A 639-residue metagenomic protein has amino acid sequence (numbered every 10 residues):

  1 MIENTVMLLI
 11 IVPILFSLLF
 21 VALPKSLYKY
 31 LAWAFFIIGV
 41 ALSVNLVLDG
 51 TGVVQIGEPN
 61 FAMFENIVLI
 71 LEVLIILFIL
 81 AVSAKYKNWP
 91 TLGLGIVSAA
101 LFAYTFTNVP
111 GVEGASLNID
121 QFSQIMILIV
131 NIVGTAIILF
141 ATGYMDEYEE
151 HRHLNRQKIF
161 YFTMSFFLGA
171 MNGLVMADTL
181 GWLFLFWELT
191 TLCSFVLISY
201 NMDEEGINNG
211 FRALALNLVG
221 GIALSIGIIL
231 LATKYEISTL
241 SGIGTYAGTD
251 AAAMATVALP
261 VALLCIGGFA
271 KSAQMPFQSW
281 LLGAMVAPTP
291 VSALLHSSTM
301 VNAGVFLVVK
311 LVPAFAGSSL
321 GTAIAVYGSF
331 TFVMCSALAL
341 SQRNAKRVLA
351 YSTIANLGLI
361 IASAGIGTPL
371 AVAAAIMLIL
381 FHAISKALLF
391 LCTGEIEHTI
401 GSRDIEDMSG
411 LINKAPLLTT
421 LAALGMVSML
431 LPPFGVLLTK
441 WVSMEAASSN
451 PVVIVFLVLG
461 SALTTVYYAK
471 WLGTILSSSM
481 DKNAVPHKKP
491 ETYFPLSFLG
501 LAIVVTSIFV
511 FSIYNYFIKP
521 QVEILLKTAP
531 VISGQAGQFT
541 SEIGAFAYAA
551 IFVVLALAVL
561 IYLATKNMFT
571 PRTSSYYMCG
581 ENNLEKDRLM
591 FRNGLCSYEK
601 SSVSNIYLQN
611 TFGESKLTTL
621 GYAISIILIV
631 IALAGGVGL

Functional and structural regions predicted by a protein language model:
M1-I11, L15-F162, I237-A252, S279 (+3 more regions): Transmembrane helix-loop-helix hairpins at membrane boundaries of multipass inner-membrane proteins
S26-F36, S83-L92, N209-G220, N413-T420 (+2 more regions): Alpha-helical transmembrane segments and their helix-start/interface "positive-inside/aromatic belt" motifs in integral
F35-V47, L77-L80, G220-I229, P495-F517 (+1 more regions): Hydrophobic alpha-helical membrane-insertion segments
N45-Q55, A103-G111, L230-L240, M429-S443 (+1 more regions): Membrane-helix interface motif
Q124, V130, M254-G268, F456-S461 (+1 more regions): Hydrophobic alpha-helical transmembrane segments
A136-L183, C193-N483, H487-K488: Hydrophobic transmembrane alpha-helices and their helix-loop junctions in integral membrane proteins
M176-L183, W187, M426-V442, G500-L525 (+3 more regions): Alpha-helical transmembrane segments and their membrane-interface junctions in multi-pass membrane proteins
Y514-A550, L560-L639: Aromatic-capped, Gly/Pro-kinked transmembrane alpha-helices
